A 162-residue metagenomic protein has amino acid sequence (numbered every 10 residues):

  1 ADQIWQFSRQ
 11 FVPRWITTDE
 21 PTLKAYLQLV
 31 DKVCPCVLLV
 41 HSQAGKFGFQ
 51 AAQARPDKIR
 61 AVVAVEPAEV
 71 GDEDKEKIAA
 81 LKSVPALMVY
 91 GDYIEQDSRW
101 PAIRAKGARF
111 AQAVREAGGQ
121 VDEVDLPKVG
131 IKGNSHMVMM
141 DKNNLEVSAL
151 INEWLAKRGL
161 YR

Functional and structural regions predicted by a protein language model:
A1-F11: Active-site machinery of serine-nucleophile hydrolases
Q6, I16-V37: Conserved acidic catalytic loop of the alpha/beta-hydrolase fold
L38-L39, V62: Conserved alpha/beta-hydrolase fold motif
L39-G48: Gly/Ala-rich beta-loop-alpha elbow adjacent to hydrolase catalytic centers
Q50-A54: Active-site signature of alpha/beta-hydrolase-fold catalytic machinery across serine- and Asp/Cys-nucleophile hydrolases
A64-L126: The feature captures the conserved acid-bearing segment of alpha/beta-hydrolase catalytic domains
I131-G133, M137-R162: Catalytic active-site module of serine/aspartate enzymes centered on a nucleophile-bearing elbow/loop
